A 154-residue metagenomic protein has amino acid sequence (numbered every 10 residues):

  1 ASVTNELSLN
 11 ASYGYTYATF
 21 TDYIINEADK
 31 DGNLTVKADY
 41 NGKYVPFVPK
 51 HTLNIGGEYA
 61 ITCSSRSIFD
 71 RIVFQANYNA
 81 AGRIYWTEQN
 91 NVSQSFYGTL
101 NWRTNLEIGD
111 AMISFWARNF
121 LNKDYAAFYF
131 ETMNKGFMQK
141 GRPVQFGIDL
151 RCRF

Functional and structural regions predicted by a protein language model:
A1-I84, R151: Gram-negative outer-membrane beta-barrel transporters
E6, N79-T87, N105-F154: C-terminal beta-signal and adjacent terminal beta-strands/loops of Gram-negative outer-membrane beta-barrel proteins
D22-V36, N90-S95, Y129-M138: Flexible, surface-exposed loop regions and adjacent strand-edge segments of Gram-negative outer-membrane beta-barrel
D39-V45, S64, E88-V92, R103 (+1 more regions): Outer-membrane beta-barrel proteins
P49-L53, F96-L100, R142-F146: Residues that define the transmembrane beta-barrel architecture of outer-membrane proteins
N54, N90, N101, N119-N122: Asparagine-centered polar/low-complexity signal
